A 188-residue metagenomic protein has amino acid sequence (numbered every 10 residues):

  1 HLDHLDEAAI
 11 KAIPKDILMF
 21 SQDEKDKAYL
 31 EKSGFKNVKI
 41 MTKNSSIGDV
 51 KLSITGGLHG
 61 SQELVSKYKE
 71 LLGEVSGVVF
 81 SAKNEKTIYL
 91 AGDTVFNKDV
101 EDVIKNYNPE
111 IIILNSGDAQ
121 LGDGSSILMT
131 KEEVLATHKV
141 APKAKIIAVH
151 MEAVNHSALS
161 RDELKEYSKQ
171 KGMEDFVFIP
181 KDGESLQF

Functional and structural regions predicted by a protein language model:
H1, K25, N44, L58 (+3 more regions): Catalytic metal-binding/acid-base residues of hydrolase active sites
H1-S21, N106-I113: Active-site metal-binding motif and surrounding structural segment of the metallo-beta-lactamase
L18, K86-I88, I111, K145: Structural motif
Q22-A28: Short, polar loop motifs at secondary-structure junctions
Y29-M41: Helix-loop-beta element that forms the nucleotide-linked donor phosphate-binding surface in glycosyltransferases
K39-K105, D182-F188: Core dinuclear metal-dependent hydrolase active-site scaffold
T94-D182: Cap/insert and terminal regions of metallo-dependent hydrolase folds
